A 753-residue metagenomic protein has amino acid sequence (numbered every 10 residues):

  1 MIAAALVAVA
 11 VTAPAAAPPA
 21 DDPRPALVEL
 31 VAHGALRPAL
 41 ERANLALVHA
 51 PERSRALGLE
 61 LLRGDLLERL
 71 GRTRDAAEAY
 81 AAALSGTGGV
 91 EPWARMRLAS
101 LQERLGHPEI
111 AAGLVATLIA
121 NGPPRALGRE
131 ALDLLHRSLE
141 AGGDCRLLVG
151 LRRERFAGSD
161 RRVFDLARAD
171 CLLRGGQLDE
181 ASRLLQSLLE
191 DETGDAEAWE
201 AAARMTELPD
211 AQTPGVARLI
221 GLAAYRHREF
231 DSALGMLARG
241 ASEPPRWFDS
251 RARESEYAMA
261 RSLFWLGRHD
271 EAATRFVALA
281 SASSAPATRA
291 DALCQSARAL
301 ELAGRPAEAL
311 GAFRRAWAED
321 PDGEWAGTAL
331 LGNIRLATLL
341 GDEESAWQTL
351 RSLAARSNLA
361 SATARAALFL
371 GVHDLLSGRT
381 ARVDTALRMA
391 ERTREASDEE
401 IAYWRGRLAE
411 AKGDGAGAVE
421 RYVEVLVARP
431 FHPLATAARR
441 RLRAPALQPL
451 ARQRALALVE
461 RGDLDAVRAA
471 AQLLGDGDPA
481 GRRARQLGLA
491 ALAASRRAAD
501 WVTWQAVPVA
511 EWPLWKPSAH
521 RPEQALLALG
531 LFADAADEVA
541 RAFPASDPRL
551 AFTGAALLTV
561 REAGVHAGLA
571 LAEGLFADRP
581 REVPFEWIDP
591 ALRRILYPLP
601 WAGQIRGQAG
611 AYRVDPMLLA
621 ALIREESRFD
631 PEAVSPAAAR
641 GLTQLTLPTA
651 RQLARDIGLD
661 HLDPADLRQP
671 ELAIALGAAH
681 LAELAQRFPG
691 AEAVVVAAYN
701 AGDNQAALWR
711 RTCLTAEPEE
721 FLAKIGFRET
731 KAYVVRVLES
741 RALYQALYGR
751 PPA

Functional and structural regions predicted by a protein language model:
A8-L62, R69, W93, A196-A203 (+4 more regions): N-terminal leader/linker segments that initiate helical-solenoid repeat arrays
P25, L62, R97, L134 (+13 more regions): "A position-specific structural signal for the A-helix of alpha-solenoid helical repeats
L47-A56, Y80-P92, L118-E130, R153-V163 (+11 more regions): Short solvent-exposed coil/turn linkers within tandem alpha-helical repeat scaffolds
A120, L178-G194, G415-P433, R443 (+4 more regions): TPR/TPR-like (Sel1-like) alpha-helical repeat modules
T328, S377, D398, T436 (+3 more regions): Catalytic glycan-binding domains that act on GlcNAc-containing polysaccharides
